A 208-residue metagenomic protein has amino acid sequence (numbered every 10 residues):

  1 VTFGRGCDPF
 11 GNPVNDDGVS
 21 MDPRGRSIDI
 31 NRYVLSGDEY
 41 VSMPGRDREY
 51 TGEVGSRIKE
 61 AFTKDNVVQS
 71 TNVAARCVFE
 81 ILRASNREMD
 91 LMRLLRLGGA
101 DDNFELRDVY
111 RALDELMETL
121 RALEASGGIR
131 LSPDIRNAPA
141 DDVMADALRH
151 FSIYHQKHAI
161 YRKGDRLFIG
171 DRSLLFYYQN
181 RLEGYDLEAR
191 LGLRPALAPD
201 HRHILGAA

Functional and structural regions predicted by a protein language model:
V1-A208: Membrane-interfacial terminal anchoring regions of lipid-handling membrane enzymes
